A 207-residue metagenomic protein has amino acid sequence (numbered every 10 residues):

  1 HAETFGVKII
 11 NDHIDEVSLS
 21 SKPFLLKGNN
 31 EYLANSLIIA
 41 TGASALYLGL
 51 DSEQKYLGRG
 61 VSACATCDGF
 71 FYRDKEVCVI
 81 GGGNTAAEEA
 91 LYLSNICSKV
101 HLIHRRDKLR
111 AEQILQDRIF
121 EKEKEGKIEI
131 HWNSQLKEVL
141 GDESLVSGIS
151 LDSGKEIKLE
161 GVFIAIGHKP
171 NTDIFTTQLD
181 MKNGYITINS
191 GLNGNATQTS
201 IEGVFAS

Functional and structural regions predicted by a protein language model:
A2-T4, K8-L26, E31-Y32, N95-G191: A Rossmann-like FAD-binding core segment of flavoenzymes
N11, R73-K75, N133, I201: Phosphate-coordination loops involved in phosphoryl transfer and adenosine-cofactor binding
I38-I39, F163: N-terminal Rossmann-like NAD(P) cofactor-binding module of classical short-chain dehydrogenase/reductase
S44, G49, K55-F71, I166-S207: FAD-site-proximal beta/loop scaffold in flavoenzymes
E76, S98-L102, G203: Residues at the starts of beta-strands that form the adenosine-phosphate
G81-G83: Glycine-rich Rossmann-fold phosphate-binding loop(s) that bind the pyrophosphate of adenine dinucleotide cofactors
A86-A87: N-terminal Rossmann-fold NAD(P) dinucleotide-binding loop
A90-L91: Generic hydrophobic/aromatic pocket-lining and core-packing "Φ" positions
